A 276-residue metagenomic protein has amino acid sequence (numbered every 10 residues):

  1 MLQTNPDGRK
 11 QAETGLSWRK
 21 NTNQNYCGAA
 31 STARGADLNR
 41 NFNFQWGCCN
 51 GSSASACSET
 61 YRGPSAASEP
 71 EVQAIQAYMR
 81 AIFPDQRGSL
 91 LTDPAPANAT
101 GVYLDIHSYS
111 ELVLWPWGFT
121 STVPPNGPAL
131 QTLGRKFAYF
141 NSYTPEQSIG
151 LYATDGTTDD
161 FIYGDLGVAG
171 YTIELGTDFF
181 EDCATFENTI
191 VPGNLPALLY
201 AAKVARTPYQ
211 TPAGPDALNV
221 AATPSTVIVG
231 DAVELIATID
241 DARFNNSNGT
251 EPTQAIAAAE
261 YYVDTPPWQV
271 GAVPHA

Functional and structural regions predicted by a protein language model:
M1, N39-N41, E174, T238 (+1 more regions): Residues in well-ordered beta-strands of folded domains
M1-Q11: Short helix-loop-beta-strand segments that form the rim/entrance of peptidase-like active sites
M1-Q3, V102-D105, Y261: Extended hydrophobic secondary-structure segments that form protein cores and membrane-embedded regions
L2-T4, S108, L175-T177, I239-D241: Short beta-strand segments enriched in hydrophobic/aromatic residues within well-folded beta-rich domains
P6-G8, S110-L112, F179, T265-P267: Feature marks short, surface-exposed loop/turn motifs that line or immediately flank catalytic pockets and channel
E13-G15: Active-site neighborhood of divalent metal-dependent phosphoester bond hydrolases
W18-R34, N41-D216: Metallocarboxypeptidase
A217-A276: Long, low-complexity serine/threonine/glycine- and acidic-rich segments characteristic of extracellular
